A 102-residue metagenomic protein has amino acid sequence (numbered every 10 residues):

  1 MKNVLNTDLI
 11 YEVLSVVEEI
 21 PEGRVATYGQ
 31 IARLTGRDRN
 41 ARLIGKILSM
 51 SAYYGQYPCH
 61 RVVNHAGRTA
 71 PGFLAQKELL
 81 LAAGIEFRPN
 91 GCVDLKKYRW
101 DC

Functional and structural regions predicted by a protein language model:
K2-C102: Nucleic acid-binding interface residues in structured DNA/RNA-binding domains, emphasizing the DNA-engaging scaffolds
